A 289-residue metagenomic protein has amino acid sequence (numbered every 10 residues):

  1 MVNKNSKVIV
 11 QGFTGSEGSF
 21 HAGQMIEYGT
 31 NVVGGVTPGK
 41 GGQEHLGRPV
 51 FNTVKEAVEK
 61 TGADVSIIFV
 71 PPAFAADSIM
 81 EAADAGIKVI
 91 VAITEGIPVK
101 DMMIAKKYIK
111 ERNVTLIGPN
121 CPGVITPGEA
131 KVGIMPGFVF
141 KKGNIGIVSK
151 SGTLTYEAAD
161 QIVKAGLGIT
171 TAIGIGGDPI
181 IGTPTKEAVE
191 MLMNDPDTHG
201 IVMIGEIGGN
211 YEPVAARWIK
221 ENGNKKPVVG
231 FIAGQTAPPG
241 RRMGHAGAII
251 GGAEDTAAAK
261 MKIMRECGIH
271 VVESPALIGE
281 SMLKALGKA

Functional and structural regions predicted by a protein language model:
M1-A289: Catalytic-core regions of core metabolic enzymes, especially those transforming organic acids/acyl-group intermediates
